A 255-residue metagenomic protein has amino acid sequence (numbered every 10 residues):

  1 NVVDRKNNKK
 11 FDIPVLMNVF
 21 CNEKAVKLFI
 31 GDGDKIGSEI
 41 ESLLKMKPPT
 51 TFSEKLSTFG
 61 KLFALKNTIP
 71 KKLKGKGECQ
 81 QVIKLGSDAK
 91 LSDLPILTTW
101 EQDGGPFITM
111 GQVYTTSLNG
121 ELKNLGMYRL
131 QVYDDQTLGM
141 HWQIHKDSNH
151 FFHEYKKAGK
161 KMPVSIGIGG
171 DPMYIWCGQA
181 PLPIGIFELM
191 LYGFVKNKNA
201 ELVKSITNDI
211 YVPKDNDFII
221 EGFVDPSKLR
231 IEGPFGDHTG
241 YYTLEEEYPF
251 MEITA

Functional and structural regions predicted by a protein language model:
N1-A255: Extended, highly charged
